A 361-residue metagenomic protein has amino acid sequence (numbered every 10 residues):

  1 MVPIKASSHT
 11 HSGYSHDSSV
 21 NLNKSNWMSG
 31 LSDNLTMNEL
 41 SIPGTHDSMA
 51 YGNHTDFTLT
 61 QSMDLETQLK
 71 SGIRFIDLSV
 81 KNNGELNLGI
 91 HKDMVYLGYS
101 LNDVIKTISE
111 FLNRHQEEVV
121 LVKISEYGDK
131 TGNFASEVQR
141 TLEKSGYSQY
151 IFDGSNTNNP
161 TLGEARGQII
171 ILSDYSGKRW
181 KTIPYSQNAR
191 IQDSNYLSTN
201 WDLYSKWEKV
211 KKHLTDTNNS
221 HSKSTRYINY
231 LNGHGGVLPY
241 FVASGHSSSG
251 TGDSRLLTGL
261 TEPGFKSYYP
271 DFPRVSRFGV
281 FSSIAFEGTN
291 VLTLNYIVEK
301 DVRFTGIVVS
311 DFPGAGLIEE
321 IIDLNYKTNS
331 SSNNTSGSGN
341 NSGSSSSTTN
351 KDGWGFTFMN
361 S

Functional and structural regions predicted by a protein language model:
M1-F75, G84-H115, V119, G177-Y185 (+2 more regions): Long, acidic (Asp/Glu-rich), low-complexity accessory segments flanking structured domains
A6, S331-S361: Ser/Thr/Gly/Pro-rich low-complexity, disordered linker/stalk segments of secreted and cell-surface proteins
S79, V122, I171, V308: Conserved, mostly hydrophobic/aromatic
V80-N82, M94, E126-G128, Y175 (+1 more regions): A mature extracytoplasmic/lumenal domain signature
L101-I108, N133-E143, N200-K212: Well-ordered, non-membrane alpha-helical segments in soluble/globular domains
Q116-K130: Active-site groove signature of glycoside hydrolases
T141-T157: Acidic, His- and aromatic-enriched active-site or binding-groove loops in soluble protein domains that engage sugars
N156-T261, S267: A two-mode feature
